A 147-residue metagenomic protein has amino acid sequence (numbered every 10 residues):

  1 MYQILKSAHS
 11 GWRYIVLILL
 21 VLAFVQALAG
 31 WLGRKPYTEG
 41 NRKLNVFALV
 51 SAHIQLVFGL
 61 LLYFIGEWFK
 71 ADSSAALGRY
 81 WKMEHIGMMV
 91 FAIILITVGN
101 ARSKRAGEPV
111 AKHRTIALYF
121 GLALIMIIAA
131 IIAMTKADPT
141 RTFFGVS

Functional and structural regions predicted by a protein language model:
M1-S147: Membrane-embedded alpha-helical bundles that constitute the cytochrome b-like, heme-associated redox core of multi-pass
